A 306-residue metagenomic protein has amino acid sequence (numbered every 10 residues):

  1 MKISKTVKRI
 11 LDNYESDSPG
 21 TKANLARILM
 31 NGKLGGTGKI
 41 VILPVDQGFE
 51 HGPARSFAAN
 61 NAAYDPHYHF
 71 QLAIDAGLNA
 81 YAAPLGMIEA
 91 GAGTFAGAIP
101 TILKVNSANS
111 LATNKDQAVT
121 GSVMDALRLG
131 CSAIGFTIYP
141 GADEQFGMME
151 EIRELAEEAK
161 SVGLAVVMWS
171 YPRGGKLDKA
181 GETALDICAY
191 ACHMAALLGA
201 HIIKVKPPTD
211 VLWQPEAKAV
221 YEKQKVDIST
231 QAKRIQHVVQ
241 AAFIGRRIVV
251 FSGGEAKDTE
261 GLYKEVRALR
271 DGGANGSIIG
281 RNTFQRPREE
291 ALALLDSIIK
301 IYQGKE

Functional and structural regions predicted by a protein language model:
M1-K2, G35, I40-I42, Q47-Y81 (+5 more regions): Alpha/beta enzyme core
M1-V45: N-terminal basic, low-complexity leaders that serve as flexible interaction/assembly modules and, when applicable, as
G253: Conserved residues at beta->alpha junctions
A256: A C-terminal functional module that forms or caps the active site or interfaces directly with catalytic machinery
E290-E306: Catalytic or ion-translocation cores adjacent to nucleophile or general acid/base/metal-coordination motifs in diverse
